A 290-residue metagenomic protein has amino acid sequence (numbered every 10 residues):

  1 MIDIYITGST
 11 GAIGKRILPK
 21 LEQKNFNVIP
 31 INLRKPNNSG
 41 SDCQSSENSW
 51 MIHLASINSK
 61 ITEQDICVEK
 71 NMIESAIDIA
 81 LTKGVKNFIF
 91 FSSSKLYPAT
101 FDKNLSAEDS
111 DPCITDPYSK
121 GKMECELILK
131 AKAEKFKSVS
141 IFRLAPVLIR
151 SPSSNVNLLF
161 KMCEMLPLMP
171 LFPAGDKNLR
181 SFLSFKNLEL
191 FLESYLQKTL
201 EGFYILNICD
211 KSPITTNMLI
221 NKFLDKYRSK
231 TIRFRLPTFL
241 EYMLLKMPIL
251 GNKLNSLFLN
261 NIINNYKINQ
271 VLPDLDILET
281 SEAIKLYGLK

Functional and structural regions predicted by a protein language model:
I2-Q23: N-terminal Rossmann NAD(P)H-binding glycine-rich loop of SDR-like oxidoreductase domains
S39-I79, L96-A99: NAD(P)H-binding glycine-rich loop region in Rossmannoid oxidoreductase-like domains and their noncatalytic homologs
S75-P117, S140: Conserved Rossmann-fold NAD(P)-dependent oxidoreductase catalytic core, especially the SDR/UDP-sugar
D102-L148, P152: Catalytic helix-loop patch of NAD(P)-dependent Rossmann-fold dehydrogenases
I149, F172-L179, L206-I214, L224-R228 (+1 more regions): Glycine-rich Rossmann NAD(P)(H)-binding loop
K161-L183, F191, Y195, N207: A conserved pocket-lining segment of Rossmann-fold NAD(P)-dependent short-chain dehydrogenase/reductase
F191-N252, K285-G288: Mid/C-terminal beta-alpha module of Rossmann-like enzyme folds, strongest in SDR-family dehydrogenases/epimerases
D274-K290: Amphipathic terminal alpha-helices
